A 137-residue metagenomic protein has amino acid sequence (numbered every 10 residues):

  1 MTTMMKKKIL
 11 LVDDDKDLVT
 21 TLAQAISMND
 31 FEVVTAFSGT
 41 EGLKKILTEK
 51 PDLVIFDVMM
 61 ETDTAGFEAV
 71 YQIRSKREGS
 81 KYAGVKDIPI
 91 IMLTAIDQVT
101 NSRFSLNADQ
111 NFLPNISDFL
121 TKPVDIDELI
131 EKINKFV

Functional and structural regions predicted by a protein language model:
V12-D13, A36, V54: Conserved sequence signature across two-component system core domains
K16-V34, F136: Two-component/phosphorelay signaling modules centered on CheY-like receiver
V19, E61-D63, Q98: The feature encodes the CheY-like receiver
T35-K44, G66: Helix N-cap/capping motif at the beta->alpha junctions
E49-F56, M60: Active-site beta3 strand of CheY-like receiver
K50-D52, E78-P89: His-Asp phosphorelay/catalytic-motif detector in bacterial-type signaling
A65-E68, Q72, S80-K81, K86 (+3 more regions): Alpha4 helix (beta4-alpha4-beta5 surface) of REC/receiver domains from two-component response regulators
